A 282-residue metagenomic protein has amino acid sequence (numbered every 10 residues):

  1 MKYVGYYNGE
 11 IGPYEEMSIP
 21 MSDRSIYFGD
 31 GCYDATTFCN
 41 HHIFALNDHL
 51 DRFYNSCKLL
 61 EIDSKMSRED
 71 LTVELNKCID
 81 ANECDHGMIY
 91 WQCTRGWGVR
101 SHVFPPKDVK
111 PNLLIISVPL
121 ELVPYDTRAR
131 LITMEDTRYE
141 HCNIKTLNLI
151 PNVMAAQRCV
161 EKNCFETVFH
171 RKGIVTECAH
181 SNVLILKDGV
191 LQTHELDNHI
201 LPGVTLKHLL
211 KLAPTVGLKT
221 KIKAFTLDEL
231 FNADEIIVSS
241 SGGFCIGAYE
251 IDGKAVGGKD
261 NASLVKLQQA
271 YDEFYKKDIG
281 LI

Functional and structural regions predicted by a protein language model:
M1-K77, A81, F104-I282: Helix-start/capping segments and mature chain N-termini
S67-N76, H86-S101: Short, glycine/charge-rich beta-strand/loop segments that flank catalytic centers and engage negatively charged groups
